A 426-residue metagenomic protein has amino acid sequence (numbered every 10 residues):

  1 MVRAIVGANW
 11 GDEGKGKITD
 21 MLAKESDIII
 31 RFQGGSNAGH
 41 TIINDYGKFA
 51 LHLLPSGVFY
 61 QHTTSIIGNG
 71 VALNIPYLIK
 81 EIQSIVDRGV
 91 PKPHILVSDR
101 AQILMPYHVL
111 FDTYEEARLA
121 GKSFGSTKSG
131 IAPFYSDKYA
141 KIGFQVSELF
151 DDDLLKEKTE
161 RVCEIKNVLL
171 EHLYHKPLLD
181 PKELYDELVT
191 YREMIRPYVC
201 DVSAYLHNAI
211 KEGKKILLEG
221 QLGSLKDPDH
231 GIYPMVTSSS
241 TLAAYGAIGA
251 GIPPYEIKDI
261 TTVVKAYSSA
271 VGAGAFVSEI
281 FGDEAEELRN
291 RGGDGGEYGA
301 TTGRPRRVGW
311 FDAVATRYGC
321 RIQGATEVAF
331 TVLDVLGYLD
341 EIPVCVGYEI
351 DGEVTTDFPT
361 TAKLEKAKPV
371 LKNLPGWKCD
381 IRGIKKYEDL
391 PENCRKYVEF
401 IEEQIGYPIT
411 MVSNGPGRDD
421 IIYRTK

Functional and structural regions predicted by a protein language model:
M1-K426: Non-transmembrane, aqueous-exposed alpha-helical and coiled segments at domain scale
